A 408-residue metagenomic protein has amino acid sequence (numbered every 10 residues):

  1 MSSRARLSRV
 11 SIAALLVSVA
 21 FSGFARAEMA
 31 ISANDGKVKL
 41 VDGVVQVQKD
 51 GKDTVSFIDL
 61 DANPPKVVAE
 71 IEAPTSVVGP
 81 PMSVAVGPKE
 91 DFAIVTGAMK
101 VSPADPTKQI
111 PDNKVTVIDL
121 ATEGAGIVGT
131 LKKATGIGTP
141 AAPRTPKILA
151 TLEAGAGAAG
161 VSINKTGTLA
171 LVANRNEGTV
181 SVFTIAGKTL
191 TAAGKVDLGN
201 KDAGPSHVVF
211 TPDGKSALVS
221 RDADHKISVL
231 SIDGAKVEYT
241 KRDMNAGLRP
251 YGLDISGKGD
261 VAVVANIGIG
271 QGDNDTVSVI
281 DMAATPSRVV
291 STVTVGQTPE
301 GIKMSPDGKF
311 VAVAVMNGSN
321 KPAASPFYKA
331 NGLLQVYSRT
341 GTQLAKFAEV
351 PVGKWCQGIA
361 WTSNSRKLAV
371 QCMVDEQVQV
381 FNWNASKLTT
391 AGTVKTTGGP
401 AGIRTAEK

Functional and structural regions predicted by a protein language model:
M1-A13: Bacterial N-terminal signal peptides that target proteins for export
R4-R6, V19, G23-K408: Predominantly soluble domains enriched in secretory-pathway, periplasmic, or organellar proteins
S11-F21: Hydrophobic helical h-region of N-terminal Sec-dependent signal peptides in bacterial secretory/periplasmic proteins
